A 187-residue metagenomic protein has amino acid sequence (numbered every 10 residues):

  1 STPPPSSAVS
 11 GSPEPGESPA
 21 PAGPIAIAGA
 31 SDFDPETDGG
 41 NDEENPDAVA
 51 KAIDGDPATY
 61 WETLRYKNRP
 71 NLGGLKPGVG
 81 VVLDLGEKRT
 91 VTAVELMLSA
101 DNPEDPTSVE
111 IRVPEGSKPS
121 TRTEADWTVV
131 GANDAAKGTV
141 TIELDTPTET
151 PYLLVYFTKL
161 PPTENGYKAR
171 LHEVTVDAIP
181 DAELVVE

Functional and structural regions predicted by a protein language model:
T2-G86, N102-P103, A182-E187: Disordered, acidic Ser/Thr/Pro-rich linker "stalks" and the adjacent N-terminal cap of the next globular domain
I25-A30, W61, V109, V129-G131 (+1 more regions): Generic hydrophobic, helix-prone segments enriched in Leu/Val/Ile
A58-R122, L144-E187: Aromatic, loop-rich ligand-recognition surfaces of beta-strand-rich domains
R122-T146: Extracellular carbohydrate recognition and processing domains and analogous Trp-centered ligand-binding platforms
